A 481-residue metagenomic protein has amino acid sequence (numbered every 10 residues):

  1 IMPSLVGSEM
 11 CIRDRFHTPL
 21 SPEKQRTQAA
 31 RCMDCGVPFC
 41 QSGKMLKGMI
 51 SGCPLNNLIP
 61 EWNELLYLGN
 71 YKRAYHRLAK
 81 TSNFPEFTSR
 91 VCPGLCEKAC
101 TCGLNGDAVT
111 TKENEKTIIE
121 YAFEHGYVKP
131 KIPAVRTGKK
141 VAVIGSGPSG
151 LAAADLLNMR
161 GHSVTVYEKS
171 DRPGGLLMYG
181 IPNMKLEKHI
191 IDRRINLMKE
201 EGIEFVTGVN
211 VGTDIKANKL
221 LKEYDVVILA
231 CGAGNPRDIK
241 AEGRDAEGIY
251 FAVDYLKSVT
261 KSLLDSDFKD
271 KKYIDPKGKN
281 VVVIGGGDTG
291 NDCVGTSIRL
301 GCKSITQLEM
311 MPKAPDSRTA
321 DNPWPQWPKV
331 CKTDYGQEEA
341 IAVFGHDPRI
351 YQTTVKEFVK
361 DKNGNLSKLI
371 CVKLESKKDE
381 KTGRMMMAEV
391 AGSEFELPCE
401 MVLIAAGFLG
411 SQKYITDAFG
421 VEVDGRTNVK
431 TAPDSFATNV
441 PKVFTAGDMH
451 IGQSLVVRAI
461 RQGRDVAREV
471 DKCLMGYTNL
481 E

Functional and structural regions predicted by a protein language model:
I1-G7, I12: Single conserved hydrophobic/aromatic residue that forms the stacking wall/gate of nucleotide- or nucleobase-binding
A108-V109, G180-F205, R244-V259, A320-K360 (+1 more regions): N-terminal glycine-rich dinucleotide-binding loop that anchors FAD/FMN and/or NAD(P) in oxidoreductases
T117-V135, R193-T213, P236-L300, V423-N439: Glycine-rich dinucleotide-binding loop and its adjacent helix/turn
V135, K140-I144, D192-A241, K356-I370 (+3 more regions): Feature captures the FAD/FMN-dependent oxidoreductase FAD-binding
K140-T165, T289-R299: N-terminal Rossmann-like FAD-binding beta1-loop-alpha1 element of flavoenzymes
H162-M178, I305-P315: Glycine-rich FAD pyrophosphate-binding loop
E247-G278, K377-Q453: FAD-site-proximal beta/loop scaffold in flavoenzymes
G290-G295, L300, M449-L480: A conserved FAD-binding loop/helix module that cradles the flavin
